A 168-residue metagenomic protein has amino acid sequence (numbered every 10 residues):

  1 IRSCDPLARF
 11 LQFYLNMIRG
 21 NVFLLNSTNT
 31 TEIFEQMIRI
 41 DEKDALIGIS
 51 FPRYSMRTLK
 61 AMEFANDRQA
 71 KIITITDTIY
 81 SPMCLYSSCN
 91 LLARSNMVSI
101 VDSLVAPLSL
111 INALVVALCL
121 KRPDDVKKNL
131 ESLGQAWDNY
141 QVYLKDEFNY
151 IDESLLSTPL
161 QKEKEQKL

Functional and structural regions predicted by a protein language model:
I1-S109, A113-R122: Glycine-rich phosphate-binding loops that contact phosphosugars or nucleotide phosphates
R122-L160, K167: Internal, active-site/partner-interface "lid" segment
